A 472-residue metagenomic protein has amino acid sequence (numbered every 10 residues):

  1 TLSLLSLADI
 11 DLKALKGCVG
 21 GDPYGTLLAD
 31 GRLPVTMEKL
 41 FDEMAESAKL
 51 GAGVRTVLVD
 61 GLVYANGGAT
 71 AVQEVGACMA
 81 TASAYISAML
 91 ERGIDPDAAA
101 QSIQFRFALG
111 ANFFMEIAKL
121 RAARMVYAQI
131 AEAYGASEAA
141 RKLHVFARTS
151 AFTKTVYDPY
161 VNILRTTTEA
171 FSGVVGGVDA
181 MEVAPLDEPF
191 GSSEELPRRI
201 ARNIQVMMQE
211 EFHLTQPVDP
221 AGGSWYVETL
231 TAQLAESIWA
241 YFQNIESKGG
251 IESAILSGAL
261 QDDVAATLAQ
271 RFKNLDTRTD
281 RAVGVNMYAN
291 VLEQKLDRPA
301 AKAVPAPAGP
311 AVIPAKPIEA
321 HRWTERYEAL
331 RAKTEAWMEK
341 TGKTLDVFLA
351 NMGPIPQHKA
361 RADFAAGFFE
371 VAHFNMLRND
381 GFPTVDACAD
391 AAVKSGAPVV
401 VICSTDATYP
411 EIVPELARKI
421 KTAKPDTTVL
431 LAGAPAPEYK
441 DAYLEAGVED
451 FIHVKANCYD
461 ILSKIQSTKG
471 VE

Functional and structural regions predicted by a protein language model:
T1-G110, K142-F146, A180, A184 (+8 more regions): Catalytic alpha/beta active-site cores
G20-Y24, V59-N66, A99-G110, R141-F152 (+5 more regions): A glycine-rich phosphate-binding loop feature that marks nucleotide/adenosyl-phosphate handling sites
G21, D30-S47, D158-L164, E169 (+7 more regions): Phosphate/diphosphate-binding loops
G53-A88, L164-F242: Mobile "lid/hinge" segments at catalytic clefts and subdomain interfaces of large enzymes
A69-V75, G110-A122, S150-I163, G191-A201 (+4 more regions): Short glycine/threonine-rich loop-to-helix capping motif typified by GTGT followed within a few residues by an Asp-Pro
E91-S102, A131-L143, A180, E211-A221 (+3 more regions): Flexible, glycine/charged-enriched surface loops at secondary-structure junctions
D179, A240-V347: Intrinsic disorder at enzyme termini
V304-L377, D390, L444-E445, D450-F451 (+1 more regions): ATP-dependent carboxylate/acyl-activation modules
